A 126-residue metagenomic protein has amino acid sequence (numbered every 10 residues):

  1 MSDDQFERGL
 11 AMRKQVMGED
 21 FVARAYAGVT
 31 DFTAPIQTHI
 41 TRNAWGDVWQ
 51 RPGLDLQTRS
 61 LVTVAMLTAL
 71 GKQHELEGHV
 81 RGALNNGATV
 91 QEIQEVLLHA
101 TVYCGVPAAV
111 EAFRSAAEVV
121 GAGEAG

Functional and structural regions predicted by a protein language model:
M1-Q57, N85, V110-G126: Acidic, glycine/proline-rich low-complexity segments that act as flexible tails and inter-domain linkers
V16-E19, Q73, G87, Y103: Residues at alpha-helix boundaries and the short loops/turns that link adjacent helices
E19, D47, M66, K72 (+1 more regions): Gly/Ser/Thr-rich helix-start
D31-F32, T68-A69, N86, H99-V106: A short structural micro-motif
I36, Q73-H79, A100-S115: Short amphipathic alpha-helical segments at helix boundaries and their inter-helical linkers
I40-A44, L61-T68, V96-T101, A112: Short alpha-helical scaffolding segments that buttress acidic/His motifs in well-ordered protein cores
L61-V64, T68-Q94: Mid-chain, well-packed structural core segment of small domains
